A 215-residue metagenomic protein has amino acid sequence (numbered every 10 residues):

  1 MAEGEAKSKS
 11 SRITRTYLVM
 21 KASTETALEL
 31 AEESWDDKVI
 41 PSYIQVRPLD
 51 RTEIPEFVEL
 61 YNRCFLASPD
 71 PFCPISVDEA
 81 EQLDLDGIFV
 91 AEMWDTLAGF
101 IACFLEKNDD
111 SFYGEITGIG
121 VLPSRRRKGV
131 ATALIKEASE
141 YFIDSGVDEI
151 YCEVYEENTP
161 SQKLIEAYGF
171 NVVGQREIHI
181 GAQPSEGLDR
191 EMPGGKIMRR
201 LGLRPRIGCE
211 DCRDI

Functional and structural regions predicted by a protein language model:
M1-S42: Acyl-donor-binding surface of acyltransferase catalytic domains
A2-T14, T132, E156-G174, A182: Conserved active-site alpha-helix within GNAT-family acetyltransferase domains
Y43-F57: A short beta-loop-alpha structural element at the N-terminal edge of CoA-dependent acyl/N-acetyltransferase catalytic
P48, E59-F72: Helix-loop element at the rim of GNAT/NAT acetyltransferase active sites that forms part of the acceptor-substrate
L49, I119-V121, V154: Hydrophobic adenine-recognition pocket in adenosine-nucleotide-binding enzymes
P69-W94, A98-G120: A conserved beta-strand-loop-helix scaffold within acyl/acetyltransferase catalytic domains
G118-V121, R127-E140, D144, K163-A167: Conserved acetyl-CoA-binding loop-helix of GNAT-fold acetyltransferases
F142-E153: Conserved GNAT acetyl-CoA-binding A-motif
